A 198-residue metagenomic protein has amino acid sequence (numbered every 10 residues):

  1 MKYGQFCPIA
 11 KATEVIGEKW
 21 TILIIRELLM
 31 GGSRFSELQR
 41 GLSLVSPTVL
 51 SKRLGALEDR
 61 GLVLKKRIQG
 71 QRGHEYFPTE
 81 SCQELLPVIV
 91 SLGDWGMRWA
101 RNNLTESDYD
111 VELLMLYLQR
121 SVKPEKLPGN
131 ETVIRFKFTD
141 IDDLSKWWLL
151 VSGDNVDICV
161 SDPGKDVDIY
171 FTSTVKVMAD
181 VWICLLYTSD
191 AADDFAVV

Functional and structural regions predicted by a protein language model:
M1-Q5: N-terminal intrinsically disordered/low-complexity leader segments
F6-C7, T172: A generic alpha-helix surface/boundary motif
C7-S46, Q69: N-terminal helix-turn-helix DNA-binding core of bacterial DNA-binding proteins
A12-T13, E75, D194: Short basic coil micro-motifs at the edges of alpha-helical modules that engage polyanionic partners
S36-R40, L44-S189: Feature captures hydrophobic
Y187-V198: Single conserved hydrophobic/aromatic residue that forms the stacking wall/gate of nucleotide- or nucleobase-binding
